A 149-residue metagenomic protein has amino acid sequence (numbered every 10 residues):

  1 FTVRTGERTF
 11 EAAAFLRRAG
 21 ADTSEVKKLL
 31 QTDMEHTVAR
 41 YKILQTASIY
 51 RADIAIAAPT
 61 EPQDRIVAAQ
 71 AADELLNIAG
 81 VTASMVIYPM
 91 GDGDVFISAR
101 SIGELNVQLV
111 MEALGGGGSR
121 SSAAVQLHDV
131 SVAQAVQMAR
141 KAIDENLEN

Functional and structural regions predicted by a protein language model:
F1-N149: Hydrophobic helix-and-loop "lid/oligomerization" segment in the mid-to-C-terminal part of catalytic domains
